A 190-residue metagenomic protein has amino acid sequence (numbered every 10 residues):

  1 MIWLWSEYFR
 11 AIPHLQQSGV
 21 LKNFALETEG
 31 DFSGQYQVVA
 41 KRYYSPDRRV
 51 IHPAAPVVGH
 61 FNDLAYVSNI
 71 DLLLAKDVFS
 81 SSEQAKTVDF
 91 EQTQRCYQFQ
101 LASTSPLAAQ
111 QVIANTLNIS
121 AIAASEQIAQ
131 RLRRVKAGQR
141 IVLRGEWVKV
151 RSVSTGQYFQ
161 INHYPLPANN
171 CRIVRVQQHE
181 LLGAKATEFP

Functional and structural regions predicted by a protein language model:
M1-P190: OB-fold and OB-like single-stranded nucleic-acid-recognition modules and their adjacent interaction interfaces
